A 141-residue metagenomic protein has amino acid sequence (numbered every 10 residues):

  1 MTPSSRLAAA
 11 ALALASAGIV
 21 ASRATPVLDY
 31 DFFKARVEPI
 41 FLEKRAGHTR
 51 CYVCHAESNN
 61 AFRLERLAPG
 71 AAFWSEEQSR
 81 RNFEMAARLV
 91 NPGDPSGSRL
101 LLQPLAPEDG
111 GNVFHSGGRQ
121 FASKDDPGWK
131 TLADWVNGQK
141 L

Functional and structural regions predicted by a protein language model:
M1-A10: Bacterial N-terminal signal peptides that target proteins for export
P3-S4, A15, A21: Intrinsically disordered, low-complexity segments enriched in Ser/Pro/Gly/Ala and basic residues
A9-A17: Bacterial N-terminal signal peptides
I19-L141: Aromatic- and Gly/Pro-enriched helix-to-coil junctions and flexible linker segments
